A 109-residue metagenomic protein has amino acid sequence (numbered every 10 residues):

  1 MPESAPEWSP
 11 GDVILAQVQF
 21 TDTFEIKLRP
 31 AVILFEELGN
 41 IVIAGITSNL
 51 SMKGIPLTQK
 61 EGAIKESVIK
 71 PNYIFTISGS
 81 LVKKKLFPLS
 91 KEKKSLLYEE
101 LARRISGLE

Functional and structural regions predicted by a protein language model:
Q19-T23: Short, charged beta-turn/beta-strand-edge "cap" motif at the junction between a beta-strand and an adjacent loop
F24-L28, V32-E61: Compact nucleic-acid interaction/catalytic patches
E61-E109: C-terminal terminal-subdomain/extension
